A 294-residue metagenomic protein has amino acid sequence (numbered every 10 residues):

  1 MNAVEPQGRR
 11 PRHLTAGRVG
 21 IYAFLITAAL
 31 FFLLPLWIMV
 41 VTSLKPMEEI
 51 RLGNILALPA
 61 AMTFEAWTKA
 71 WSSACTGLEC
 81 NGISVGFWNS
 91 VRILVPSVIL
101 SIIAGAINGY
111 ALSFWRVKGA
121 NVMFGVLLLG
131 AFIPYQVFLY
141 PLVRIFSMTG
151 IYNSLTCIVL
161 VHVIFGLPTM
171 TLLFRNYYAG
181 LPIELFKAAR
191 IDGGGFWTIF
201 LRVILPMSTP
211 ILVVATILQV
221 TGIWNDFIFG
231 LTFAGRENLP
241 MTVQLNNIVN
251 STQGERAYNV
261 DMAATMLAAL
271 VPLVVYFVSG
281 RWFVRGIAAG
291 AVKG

Functional and structural regions predicted by a protein language model:
V4, R9, R18-G294: A structural signal for multi-pass alpha-helical bundles of membrane permease subunits that mediate small-molecule
